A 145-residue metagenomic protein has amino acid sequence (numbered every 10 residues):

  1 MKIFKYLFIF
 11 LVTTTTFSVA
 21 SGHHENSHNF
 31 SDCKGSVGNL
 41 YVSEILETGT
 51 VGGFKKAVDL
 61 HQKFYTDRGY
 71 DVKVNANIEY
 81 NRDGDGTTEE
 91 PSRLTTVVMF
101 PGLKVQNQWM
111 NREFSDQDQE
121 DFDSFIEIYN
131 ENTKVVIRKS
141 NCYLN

Functional and structural regions predicted by a protein language model:
F4-T14: Sec-dependent N-terminal signal peptides
T14-A20: C-terminal segment of classical bacterial N-terminal signal peptides
S21-N29, F64-N75, T87-P91, V97-S140: An amphipathic, aromatic/His-enriched active-site/gating alpha helix that lines ligand/cofactor pockets
S21-T50: Immediate post-signal-peptide N-terminus of mature secreted/exported proteins
T48-K56, F100, D116: Soluble non-cytosolic domains of exported or imported proteins
F54, V58-Y65: Alpha-helical segments in soluble extracytoplasmic regions
I78-D85: A cross-kingdom feature marking solvent-exposed beta-strand/loop segments within repeated, beta-rich binding/scaffold
Y143-N145: Short, solvent-exposed mixed-charge patches
